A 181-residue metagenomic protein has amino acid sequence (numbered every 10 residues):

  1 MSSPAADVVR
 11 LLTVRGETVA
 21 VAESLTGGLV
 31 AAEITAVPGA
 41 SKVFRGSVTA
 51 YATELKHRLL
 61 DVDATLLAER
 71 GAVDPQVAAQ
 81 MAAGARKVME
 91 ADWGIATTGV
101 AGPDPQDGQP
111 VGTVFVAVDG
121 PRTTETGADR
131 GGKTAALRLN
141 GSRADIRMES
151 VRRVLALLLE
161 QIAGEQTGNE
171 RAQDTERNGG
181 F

Functional and structural regions predicted by a protein language model:
M1-F181: Short alpha-helical segments enriched in small residues
